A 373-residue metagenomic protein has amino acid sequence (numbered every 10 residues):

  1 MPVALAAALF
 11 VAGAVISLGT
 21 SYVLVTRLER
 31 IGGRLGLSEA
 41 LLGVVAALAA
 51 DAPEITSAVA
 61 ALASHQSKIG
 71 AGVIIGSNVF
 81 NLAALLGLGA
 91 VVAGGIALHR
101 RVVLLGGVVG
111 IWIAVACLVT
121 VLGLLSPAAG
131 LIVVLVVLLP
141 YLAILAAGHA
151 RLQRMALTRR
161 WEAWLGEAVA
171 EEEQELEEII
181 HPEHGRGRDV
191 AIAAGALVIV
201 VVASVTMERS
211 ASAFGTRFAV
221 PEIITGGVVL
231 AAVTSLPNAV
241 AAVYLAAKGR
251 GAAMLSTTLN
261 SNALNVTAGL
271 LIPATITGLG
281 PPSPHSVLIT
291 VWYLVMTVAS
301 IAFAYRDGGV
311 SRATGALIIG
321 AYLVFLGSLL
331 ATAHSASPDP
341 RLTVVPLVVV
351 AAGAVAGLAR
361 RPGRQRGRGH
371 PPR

Functional and structural regions predicted by a protein language model:
M1-R373: Hydrophobic alpha-helical segments, chiefly the membrane-spanning helices and signal/signal-anchor peptides
